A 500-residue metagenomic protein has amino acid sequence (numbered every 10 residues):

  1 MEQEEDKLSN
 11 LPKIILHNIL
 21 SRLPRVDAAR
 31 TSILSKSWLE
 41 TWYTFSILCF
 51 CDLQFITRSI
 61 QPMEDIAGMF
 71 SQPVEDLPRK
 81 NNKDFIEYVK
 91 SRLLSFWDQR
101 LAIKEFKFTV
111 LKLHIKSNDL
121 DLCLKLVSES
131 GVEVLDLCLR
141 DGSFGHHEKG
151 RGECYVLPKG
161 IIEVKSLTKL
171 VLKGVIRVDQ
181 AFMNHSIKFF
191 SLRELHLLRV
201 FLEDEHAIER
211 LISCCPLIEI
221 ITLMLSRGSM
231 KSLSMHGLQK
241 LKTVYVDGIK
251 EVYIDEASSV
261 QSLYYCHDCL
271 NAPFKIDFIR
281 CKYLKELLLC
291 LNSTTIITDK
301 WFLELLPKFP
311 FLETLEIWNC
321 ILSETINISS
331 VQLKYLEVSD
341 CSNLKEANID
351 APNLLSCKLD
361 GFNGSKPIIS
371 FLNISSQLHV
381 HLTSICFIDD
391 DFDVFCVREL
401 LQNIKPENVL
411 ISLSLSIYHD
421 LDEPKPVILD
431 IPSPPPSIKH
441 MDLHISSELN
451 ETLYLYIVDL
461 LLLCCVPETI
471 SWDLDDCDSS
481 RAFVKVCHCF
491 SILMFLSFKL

Functional and structural regions predicted by a protein language model:
M1-L500: Non-core capping and flanking segments associated with repeat-based/extracellular domains
